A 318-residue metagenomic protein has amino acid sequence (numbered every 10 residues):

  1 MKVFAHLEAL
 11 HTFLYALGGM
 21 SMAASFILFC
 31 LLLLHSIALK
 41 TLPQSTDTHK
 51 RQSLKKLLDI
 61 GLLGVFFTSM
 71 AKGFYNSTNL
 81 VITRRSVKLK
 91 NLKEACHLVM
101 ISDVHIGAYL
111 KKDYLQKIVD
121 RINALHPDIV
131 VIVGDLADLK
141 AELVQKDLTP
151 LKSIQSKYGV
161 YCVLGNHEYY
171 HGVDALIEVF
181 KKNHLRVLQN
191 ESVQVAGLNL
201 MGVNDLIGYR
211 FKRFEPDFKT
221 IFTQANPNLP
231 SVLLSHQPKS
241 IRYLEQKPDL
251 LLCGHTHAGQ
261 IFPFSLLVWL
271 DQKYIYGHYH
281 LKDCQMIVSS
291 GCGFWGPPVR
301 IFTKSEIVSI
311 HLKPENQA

Functional and structural regions predicted by a protein language model:
M1-S77: Non-catalytic terminal accessory segments
N79-L89: Alpha-helical transmembrane signal-anchor/signal-peptide segments
K88-A318: Soluble catalytic domains of enzymes that build or remodel membrane lipids, polysaccharides, and related
